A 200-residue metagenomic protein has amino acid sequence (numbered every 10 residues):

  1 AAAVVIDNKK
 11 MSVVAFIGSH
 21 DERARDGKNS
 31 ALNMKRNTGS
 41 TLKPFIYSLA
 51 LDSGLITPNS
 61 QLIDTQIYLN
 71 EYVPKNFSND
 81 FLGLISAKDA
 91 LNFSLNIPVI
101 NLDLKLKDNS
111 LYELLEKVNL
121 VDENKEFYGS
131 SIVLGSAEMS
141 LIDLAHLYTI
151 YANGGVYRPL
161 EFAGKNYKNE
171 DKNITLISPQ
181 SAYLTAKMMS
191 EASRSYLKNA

Functional and structural regions predicted by a protein language model:
A1, N8, S12, T41-L42 (+7 more regions): Extracytoplasmic
A1-D7, F16, R23-L32, L42 (+2 more regions): A penicillin-recognizing enzyme superfamily signal
A1-R36, S40-T41, S53, N109-K117 (+1 more regions): Periplasmic/cell-envelope proteins involved in peptidoglycan metabolism and beta-lactam response
N8, E22-R25, L51-S60, V121-N124 (+1 more regions): Secondary-structure transition/capping motifs at alpha-helix termini and the adjoining loop/turn into the next element
K9-K10, H20-R23, N37, I67-L69 (+6 more regions): Solvent-exposed loop/turn segments at secondary-structure junctions within structured extracellular/periplasmic domains
K10-M11, L32-L62, A90, L147-Y151 (+1 more regions): Active-site SXXK
I56-L111, Y157, K168-E191: Conserved catalytic neighborhood of penicillin-recognizing serine enzymes
V73-N76, K107-Y148: Mid-domain, small-residue-enriched loop/turn segments at the edges of structured enzyme/sensor domains
